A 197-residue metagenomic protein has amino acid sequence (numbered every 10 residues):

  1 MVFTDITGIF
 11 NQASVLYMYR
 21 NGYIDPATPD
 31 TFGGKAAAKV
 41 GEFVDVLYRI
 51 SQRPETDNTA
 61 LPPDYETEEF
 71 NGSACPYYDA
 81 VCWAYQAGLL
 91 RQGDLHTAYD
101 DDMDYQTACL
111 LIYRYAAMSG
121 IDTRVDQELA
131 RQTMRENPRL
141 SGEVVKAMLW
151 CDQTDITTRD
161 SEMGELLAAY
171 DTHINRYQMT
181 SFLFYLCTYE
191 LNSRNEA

Functional and structural regions predicted by a protein language model:
M1-Q12, D25-V44, R49-Y78, Q86-Y105 (+3 more regions): Feature responds to low-complexity, polar/acidic, surface-exposed segments characteristic of secreted/exported proteins
Y19, Y85-Q86, D152: Alpha-helix C-terminal capping/helix-coil junction sites
G22: Phosphate/pyrophosphate-binding loop motifs in nucleotide- or prenyl diphosphate-using proteins
R176-Q178, L183: Non-catalytic cell-wall polysaccharide-engagement segments
